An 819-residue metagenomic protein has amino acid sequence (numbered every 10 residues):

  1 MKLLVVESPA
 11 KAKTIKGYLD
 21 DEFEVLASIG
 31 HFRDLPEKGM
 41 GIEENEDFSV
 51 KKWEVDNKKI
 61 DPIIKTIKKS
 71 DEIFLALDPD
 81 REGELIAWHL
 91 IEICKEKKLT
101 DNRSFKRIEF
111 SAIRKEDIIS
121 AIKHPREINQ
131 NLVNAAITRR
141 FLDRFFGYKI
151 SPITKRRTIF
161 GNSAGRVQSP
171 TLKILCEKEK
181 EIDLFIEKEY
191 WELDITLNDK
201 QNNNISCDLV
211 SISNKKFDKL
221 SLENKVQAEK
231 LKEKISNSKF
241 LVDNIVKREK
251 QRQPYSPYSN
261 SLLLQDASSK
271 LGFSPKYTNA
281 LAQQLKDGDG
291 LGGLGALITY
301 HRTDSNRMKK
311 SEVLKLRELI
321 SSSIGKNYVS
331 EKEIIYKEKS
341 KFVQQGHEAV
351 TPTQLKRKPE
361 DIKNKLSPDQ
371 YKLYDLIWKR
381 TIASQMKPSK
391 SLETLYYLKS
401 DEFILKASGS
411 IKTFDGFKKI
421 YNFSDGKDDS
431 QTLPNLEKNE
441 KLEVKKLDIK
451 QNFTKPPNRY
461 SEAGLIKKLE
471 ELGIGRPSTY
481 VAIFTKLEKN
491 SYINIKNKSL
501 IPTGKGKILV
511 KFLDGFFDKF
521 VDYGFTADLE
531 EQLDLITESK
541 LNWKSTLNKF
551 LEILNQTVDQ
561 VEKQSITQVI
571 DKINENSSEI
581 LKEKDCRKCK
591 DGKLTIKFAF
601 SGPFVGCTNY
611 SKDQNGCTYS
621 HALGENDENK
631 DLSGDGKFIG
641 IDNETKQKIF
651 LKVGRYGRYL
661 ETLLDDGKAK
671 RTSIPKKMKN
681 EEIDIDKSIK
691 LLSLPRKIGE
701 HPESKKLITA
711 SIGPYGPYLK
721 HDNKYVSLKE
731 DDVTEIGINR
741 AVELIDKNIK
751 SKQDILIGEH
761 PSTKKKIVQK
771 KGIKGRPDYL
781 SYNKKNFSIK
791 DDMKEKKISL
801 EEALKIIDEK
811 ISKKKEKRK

Functional and structural regions predicted by a protein language model:
M1, D78-D80, I159-G161, K247-S256 (+3 more regions): Conserved short loop/turn motifs at secondary-structure junctions
M1-R140, R144-K149, V210, L222-E223 (+5 more regions): Intrinsically disordered, low-complexity regulatory segments
K2, T14, S151, L184 (+2 more regions): Basic, low-complexity terminal or inter-domain segments flanking catalytic cores
P9-A12, I29-D34, P79-G83, S111-E116 (+7 more regions): Conserved nucleotide-binding/hydrolysis micro-motifs of P-loop NTPases
I113-I195, R248: C-terminal or mid-to-C-terminal helical accessory/interaction module adjacent to the motor/catalytic core
K216-S256, E440: Metal- or metallocofactor-binding catalytic centers and their adjacent structured scaffolds across diverse enzyme
V242-V246, Q253-A267, G292-T303, P456-K468 (+1 more regions): Short acidic, hydrophobic short linear motifs in intrinsically disordered regions
D289, A296, S491: Glycine-centered, phosphate/nucleic-acid-interacting loop/turn motifs that mediate DNA/RNA or nucleotide
